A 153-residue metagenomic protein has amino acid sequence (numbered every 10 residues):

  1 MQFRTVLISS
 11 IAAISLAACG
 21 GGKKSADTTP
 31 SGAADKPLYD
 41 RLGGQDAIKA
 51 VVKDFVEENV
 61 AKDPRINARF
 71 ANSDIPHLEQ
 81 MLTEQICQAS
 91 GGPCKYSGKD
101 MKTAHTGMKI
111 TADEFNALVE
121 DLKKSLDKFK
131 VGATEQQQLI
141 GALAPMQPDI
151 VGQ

Functional and structural regions predicted by a protein language model:
M1-I8: Bacterial N-terminal signal peptides that target proteins for export
S15-A18: C-terminal motif of bacterial Sec signal peptides marking the signal peptidase cleavage site
G20-K23: Bacterial signal peptide processing site
T28-K36, K49-L126, L139-I140, G152: Heme-based O2/NO sensor domains and their adjacent alpha-helical segments, primarily globin folds but also including
S125-D127, V131-T134: Well-ordered alpha/beta subsegment
P145-Q153: Short terminal or interdomain "cap/linker" segment that borders an active site or interface and mediates
